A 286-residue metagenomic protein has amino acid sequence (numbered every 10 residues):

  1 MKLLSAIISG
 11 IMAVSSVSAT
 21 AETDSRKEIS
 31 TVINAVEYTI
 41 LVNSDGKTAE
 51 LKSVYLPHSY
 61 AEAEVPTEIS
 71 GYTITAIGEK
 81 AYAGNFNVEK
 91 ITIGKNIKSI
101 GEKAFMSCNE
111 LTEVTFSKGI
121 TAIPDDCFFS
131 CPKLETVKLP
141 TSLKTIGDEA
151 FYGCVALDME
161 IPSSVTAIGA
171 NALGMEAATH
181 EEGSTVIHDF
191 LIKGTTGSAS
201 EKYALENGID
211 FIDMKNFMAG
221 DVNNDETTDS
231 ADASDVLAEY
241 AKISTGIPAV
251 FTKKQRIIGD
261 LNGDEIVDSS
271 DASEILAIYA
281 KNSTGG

Functional and structural regions predicted by a protein language model:
M1-A21: Sec-dependent N-terminal signal peptides of Gram-positive bacterial secreted proteins and lipoproteins
V14, S18-L41: Low-complexity, acidic Ser/Thr/Pro-rich repeat tracts that form intrinsically disordered stalk/linker regions of very
S18-A21, K215-G286: Cellulosome-associated attachment modules in secreted, modular CAZymes
V32-Y55, D210: GGW-centered surface loops in extracellular recognition modules
I40-G46, H58-A76, F86-S99, C108-A122 (+4 more regions): Structural signature of tandem-repeat unit edges
E79-A81, G101-A104, P124-C127, G147-A150 (+3 more regions): Consensus positions within tandem repeat domains that build extended binding/scaffold surfaces
S107, G119, S130, S142 (+7 more regions): Ser/Thr/Pro-rich low-complexity tandem-repeat tracts
A199-G208: Short, aromatic/basic amphipathic alpha-helical patches
